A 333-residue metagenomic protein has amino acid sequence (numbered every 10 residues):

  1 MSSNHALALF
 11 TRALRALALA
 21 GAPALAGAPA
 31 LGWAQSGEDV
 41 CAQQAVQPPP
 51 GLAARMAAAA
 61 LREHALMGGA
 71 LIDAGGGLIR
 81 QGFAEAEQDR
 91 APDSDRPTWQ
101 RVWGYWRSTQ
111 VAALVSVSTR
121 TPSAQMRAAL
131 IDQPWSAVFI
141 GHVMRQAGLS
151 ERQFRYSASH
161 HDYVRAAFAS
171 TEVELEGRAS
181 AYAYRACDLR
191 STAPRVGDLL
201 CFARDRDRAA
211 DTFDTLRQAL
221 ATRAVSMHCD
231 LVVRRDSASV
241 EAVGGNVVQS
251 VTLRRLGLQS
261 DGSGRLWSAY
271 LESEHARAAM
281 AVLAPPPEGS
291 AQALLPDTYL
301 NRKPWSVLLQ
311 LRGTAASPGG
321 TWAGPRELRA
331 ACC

Functional and structural regions predicted by a protein language model:
M1-T11: N-terminal secretory signal peptides that target proteins for export/translocation
A13-A28: Bacterial N-terminal signal peptides
G27-S36: Signal peptide processing junction and immediate N-terminal pro/mature segment of secreted/exported proteins
Q35-F154, L308-C333: N-terminal capping segments
I72-G75, Q153-Y156, T212-D214, L253-L256: Short, solvent-exposed loop/turn and secondary-structure capping segments
I79, A84-T121, A166-D188, A209-T222 (+1 more regions): Surface-exposed intrinsically disordered loops and tails
A158-V248: ...with weaker cross-activation on analogous glycine-rich loops/strands in unrelated enzymes
N246-S250, R254-C333: Low-complexity, Gly/Ser/Thr/Pro-rich intrinsically disordered linker/tail segments
